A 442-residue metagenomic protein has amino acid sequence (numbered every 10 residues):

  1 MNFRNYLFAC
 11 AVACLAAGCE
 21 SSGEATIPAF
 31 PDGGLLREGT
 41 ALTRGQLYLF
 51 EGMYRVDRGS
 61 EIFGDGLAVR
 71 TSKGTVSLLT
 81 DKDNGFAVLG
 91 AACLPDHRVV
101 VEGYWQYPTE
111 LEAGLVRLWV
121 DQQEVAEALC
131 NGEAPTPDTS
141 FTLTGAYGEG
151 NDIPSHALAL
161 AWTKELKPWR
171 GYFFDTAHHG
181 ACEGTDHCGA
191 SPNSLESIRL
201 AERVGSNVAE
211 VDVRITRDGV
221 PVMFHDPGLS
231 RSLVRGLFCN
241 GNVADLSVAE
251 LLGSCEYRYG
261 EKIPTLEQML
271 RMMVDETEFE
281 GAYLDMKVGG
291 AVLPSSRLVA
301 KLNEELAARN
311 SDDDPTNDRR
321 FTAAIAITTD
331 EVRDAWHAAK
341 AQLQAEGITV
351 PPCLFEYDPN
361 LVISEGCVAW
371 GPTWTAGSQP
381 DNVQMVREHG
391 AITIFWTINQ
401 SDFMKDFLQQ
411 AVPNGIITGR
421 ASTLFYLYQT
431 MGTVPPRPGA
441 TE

Functional and structural regions predicted by a protein language model:
M1-L7: Bacterial N-terminal signal peptides that target proteins for export
L15-G18: C-terminal motif of bacterial Sec signal peptides marking the signal peptidase cleavage site
E20-E442: Phosphate-group recognition and catalysis centered on beta-loop-alpha active-site segments
